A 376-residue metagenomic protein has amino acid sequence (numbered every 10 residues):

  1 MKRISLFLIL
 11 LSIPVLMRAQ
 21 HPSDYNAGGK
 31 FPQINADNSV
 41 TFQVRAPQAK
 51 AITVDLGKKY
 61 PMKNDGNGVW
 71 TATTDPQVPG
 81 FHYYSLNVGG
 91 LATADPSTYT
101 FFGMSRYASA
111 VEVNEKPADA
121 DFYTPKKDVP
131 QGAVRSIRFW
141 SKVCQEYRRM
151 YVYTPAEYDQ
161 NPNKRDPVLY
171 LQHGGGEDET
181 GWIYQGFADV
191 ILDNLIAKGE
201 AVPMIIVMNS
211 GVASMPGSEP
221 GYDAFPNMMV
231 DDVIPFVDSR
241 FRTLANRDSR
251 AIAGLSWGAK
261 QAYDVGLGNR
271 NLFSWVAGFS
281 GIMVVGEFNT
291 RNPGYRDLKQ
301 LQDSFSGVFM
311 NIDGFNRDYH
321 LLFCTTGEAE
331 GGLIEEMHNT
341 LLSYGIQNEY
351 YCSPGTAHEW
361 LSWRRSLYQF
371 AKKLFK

Functional and structural regions predicted by a protein language model:
M1-P22: Bacterial Sec-dependent N-terminal signal peptides
Q20-P22, G29, I34-Y60, N64-K376: Non-catalytic cap/lid and distal C-terminal segments of serine-dependent acyl enzymes
